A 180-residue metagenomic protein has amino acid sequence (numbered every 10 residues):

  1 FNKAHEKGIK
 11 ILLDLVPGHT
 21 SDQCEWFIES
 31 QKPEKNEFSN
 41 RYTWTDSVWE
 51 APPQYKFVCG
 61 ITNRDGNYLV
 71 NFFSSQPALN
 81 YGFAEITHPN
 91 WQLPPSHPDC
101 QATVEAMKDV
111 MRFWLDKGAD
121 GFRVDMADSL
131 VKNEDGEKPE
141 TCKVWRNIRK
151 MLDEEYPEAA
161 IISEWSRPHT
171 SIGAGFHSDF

Functional and structural regions predicted by a protein language model:
F1-V16, W114, A119-G121: Conserved beta-strand->loop/alpha-helix structural units within folded catalytic cores of enzymes with alpha/beta
S21-S129, K143-F180: Alpha-amylase-like alpha-glycosidases and glucanotransferases acting on alpha-linked glucans and related
K132-E140: Short, flexible/disordered intra-domain loops and linkers
